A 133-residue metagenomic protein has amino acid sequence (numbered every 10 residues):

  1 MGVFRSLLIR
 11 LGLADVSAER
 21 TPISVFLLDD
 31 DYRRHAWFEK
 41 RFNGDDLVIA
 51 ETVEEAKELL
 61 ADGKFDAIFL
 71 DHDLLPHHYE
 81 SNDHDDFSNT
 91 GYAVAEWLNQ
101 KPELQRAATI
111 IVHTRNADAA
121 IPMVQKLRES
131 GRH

Functional and structural regions predicted by a protein language model:
F4-H133: Catalytic phosphate/metal-binding cores of nucleic-acid and nucleotide-processing enzymes, i.e., regions that mediate
